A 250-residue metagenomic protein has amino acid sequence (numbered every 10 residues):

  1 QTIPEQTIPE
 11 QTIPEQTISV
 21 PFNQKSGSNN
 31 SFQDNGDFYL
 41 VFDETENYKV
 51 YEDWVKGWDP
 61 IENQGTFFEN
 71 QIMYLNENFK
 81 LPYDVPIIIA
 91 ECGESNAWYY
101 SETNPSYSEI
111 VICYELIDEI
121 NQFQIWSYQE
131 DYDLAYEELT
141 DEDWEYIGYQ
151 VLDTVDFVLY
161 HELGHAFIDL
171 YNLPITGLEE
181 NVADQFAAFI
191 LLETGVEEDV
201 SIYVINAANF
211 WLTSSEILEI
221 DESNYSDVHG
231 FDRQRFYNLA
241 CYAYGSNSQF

Functional and structural regions predicted by a protein language model:
Q1, Q6, Q11, Q16 (+1 more regions): Intrinsically disordered, low-complexity repeat/linker tracts enriched for polar/charged residues
T17-S127, D141-W144: A metal-dependent hydrolase signature that marks the N-terminal structural subdomain at the beginning of catalytic folds
N78, A166, I190-E193: Short alpha-helical functional segments enriched in proximate histidine and acidic residues
Y83-W98, D184-Q185, V200-E216: Acidic helix-start/capping segments at beta-turn-to-alpha-helix junctions
S127, E145, L163-L173: Substrate-binding clefts and substrate-entry loops adjacent to catalytic sites of polymer-processing enzymes acting on
G148-I168: Short alpha-helix carrying the canonical HExxH Zn2+-binding catalytic motif
T176-G195: An active-site-proximal "capping" alpha-helix that borders the catalytic cofactor pocket
E193-F250: Long, well-structured alpha-helical subdomains associated with metal-dependent extracellular/ecto-lumenal hydrolases
